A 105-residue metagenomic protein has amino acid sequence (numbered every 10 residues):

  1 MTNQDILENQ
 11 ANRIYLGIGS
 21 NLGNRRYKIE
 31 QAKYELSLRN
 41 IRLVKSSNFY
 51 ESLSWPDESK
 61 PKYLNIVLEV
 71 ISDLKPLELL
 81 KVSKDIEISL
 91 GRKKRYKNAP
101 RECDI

Functional and structural regions predicted by a protein language model:
T2-I105: Core catalytic alpha/beta fold that binds nucleotide/phospho-ligands
